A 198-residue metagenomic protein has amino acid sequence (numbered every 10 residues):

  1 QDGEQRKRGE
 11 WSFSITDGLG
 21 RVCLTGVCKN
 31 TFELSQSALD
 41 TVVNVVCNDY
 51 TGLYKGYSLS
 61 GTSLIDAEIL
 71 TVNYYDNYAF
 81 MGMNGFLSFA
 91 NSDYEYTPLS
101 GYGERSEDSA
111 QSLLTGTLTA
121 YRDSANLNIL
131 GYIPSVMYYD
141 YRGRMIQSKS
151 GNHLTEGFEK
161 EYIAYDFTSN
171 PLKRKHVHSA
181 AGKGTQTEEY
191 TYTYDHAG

Functional and structural regions predicted by a protein language model:
Q1-G198: Acidic, low-complexity segments
